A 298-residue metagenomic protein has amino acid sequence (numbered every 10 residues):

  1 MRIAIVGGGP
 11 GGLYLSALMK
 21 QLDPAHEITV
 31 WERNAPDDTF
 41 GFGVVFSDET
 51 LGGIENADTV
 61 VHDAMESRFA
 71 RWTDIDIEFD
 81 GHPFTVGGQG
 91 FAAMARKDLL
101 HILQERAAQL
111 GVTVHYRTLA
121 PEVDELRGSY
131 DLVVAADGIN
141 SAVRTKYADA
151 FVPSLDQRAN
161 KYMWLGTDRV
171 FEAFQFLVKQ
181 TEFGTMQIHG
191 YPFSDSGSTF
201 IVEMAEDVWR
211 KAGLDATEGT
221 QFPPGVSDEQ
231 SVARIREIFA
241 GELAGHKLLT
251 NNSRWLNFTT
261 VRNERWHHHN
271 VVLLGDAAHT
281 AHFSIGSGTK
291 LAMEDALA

Functional and structural regions predicted by a protein language model:
M1-I3: Extreme N-terminal starter segment of soluble prokaryotic enzymes
I5-Q21, V134-A135, R254-A298: Conserved mid-domain beta->alpha element of the FAD-binding
G11, P36, N140: Conserved Rossmann-like nucleotide-cofactor binding loop
K20-F40: Glycine-rich FAD pyrophosphate-binding loop
A35-G53: Conserved N-terminal glycine-rich FAD pyrophosphate-binding loop of Rossmann-like flavoproteins
S47-W164, G225: Conserved N-terminal helical subregion
V86-Q89, A95, E172-N257: Conserved FAD/dinucleotide-binding core of flavoprotein oxidoreductases
Y162-A173: Glycine-rich loop(s) and the adjacent beta-strand/alpha-helix scaffold that form part
